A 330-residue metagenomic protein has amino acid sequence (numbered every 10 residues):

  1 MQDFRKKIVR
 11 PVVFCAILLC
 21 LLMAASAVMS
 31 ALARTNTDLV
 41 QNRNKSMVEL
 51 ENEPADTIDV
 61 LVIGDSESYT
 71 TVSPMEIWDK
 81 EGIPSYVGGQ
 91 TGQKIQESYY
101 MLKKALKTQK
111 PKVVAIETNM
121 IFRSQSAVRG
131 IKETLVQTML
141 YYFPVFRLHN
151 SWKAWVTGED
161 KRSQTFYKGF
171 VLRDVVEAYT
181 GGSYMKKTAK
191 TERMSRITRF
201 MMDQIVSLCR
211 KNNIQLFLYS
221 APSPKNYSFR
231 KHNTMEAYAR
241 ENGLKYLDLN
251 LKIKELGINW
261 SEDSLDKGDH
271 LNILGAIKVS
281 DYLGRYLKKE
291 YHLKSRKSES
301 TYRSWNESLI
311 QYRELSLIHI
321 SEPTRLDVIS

Functional and structural regions predicted by a protein language model:
R10-M29: Hydrophobic membrane-insertion alpha-helices, especially the h-region of bacterial N-terminal signal peptides
L32-E49: Alpha-helical transmembrane signal-anchor/signal-peptide segments
T57-V72, H270-I273: Catalytic nucleophile-elbow at a beta strand-turn-alpha helix junction centered on a G-D-S/GDSL motif, marking
E67-F143: Membrane-embedded segments
V113-R123, D174-L256: Conserved, well-ordered alpha-helix/loop/beta-strand core segments that scaffold catalytic motifs
A127-Q215, R296-L317, S321: Secreted/periplasmic serine-hydrolase-like ester/acetyl group-modifying domain
S264-T301: Histidine-centered active-site loop/cap adjacent to the catalytic His in serine esterases/O-acetyl transfer systems
I318-S330: Single conserved hydrophobic/aromatic residue that forms the stacking wall/gate of nucleotide- or nucleobase-binding
